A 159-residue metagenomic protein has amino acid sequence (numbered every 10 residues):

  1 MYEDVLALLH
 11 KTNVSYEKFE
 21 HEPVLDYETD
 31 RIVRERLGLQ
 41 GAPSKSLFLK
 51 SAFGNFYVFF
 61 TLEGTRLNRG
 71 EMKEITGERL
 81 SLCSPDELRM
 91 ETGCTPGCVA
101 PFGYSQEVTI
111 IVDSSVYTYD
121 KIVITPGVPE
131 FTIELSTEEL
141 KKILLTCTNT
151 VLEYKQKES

Functional and structural regions predicted by a protein language model:
M1-S159: Extended, low-hydrophobicity, polar/charged segments
